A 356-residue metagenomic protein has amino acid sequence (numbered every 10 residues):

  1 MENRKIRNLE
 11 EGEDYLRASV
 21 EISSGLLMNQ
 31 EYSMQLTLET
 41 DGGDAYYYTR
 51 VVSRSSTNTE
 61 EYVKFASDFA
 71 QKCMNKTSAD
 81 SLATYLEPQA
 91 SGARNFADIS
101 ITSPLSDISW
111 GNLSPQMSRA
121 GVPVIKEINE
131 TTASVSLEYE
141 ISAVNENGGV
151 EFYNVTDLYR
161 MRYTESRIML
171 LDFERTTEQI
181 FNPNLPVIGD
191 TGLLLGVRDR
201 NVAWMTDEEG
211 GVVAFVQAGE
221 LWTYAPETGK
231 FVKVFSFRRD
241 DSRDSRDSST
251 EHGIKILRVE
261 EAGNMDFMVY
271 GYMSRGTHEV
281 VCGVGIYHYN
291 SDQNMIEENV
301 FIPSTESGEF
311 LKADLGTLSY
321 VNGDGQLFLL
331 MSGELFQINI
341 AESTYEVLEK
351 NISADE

Functional and structural regions predicted by a protein language model:
M1, L329-D355: Short, intrinsically disordered, charge-balanced linker/junction segments flanking boundaries in proteins
E2-E13, S19-S33, S103-G149, G253-E261: Surface-exposed, charged secondary-structure patches
E31-L113, I188-K230, R238-R239, S248-H252 (+5 more regions): Core segments of small alpha/beta cavity-forming domains
T40, Y139-A143, Y163-E165: Beta-strand elements of well-folded, non-transmembrane domains
V52, D172-N182, I302-T305: Short, solvent-exposed aromatic-acidic interface loops
S134-E138, S166-T176, V280-G283, N294-E298: Short, well-ordered strand-loop elements centered on a beta-strand within folded domains, enriched for acidic residues
L171, Y224, Y287-Y289, I338-I340: Hydrophobic/aromatic beta-strand positions that recur at structurally equivalent sites within the blades
D172-F173, F231-D240, M295-S304, E346-I352: Beta-propeller fold detector
